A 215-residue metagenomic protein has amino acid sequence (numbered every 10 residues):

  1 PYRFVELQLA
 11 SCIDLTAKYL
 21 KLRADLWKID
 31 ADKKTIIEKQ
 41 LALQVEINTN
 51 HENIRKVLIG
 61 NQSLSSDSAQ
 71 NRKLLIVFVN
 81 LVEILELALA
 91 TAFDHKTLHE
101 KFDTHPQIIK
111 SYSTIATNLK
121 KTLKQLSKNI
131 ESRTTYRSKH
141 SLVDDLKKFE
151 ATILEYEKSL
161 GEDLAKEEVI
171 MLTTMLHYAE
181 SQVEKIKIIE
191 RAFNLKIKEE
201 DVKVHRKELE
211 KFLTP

Functional and structural regions predicted by a protein language model:
Y2-P215: Cytosolic regulatory and coupling regions of membrane transport/channel systems
